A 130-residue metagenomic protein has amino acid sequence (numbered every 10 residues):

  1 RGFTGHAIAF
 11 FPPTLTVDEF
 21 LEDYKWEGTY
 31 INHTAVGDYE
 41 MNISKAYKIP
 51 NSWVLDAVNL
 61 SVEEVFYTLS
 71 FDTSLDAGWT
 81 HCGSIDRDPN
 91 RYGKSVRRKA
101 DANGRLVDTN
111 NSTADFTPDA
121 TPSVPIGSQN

Functional and structural regions predicted by a protein language model:
R1-N130: Intrinsically disordered, low-complexity linkers and terminal tails enriched in Ser/Thr/Pro/Gly with interspersed basic
